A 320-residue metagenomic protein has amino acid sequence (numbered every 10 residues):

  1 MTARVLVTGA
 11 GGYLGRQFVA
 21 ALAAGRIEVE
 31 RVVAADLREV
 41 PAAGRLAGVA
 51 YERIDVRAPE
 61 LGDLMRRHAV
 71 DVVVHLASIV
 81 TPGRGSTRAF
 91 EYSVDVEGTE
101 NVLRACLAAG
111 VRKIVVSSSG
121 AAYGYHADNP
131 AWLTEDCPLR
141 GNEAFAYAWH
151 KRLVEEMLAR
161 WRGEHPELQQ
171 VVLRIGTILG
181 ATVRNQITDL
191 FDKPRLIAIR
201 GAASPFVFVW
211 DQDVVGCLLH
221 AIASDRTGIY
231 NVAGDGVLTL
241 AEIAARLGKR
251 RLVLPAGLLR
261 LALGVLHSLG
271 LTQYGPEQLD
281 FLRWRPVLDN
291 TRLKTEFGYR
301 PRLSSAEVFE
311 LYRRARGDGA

Functional and structural regions predicted by a protein language model:
A3-I27: N-terminal Rossmann NAD(P)H-binding glycine-rich loop of SDR-like oxidoreductase domains
P41, D211, T239-E242, H267-R300: Conserved C-terminal active-site "lid" loop/helix of NAD(P)H-dependent oxidoreductases that clamps the redox cofactor
I54-E97, A105, Y125: NAD(P)H-binding glycine-rich loop region in Rossmannoid oxidoreductase-like domains and their noncatalytic homologs
F90-N101, W149-H150, V209: Glycine-rich NAD(P)-binding loop of the Rossmann-fold in SDR/ketoreductase-type enzymes
S93, D128-V172: Catalytic helix-loop patch of NAD(P)-dependent Rossmann-fold dehydrogenases
E100-A146: Conserved Rossmann-fold NAD(P)-dependent oxidoreductase catalytic core, especially the SDR/UDP-sugar
W161-D211: NAD(P)-dependent short-chain dehydrogenase/reductase
V215-Y274, N290, E310-R313, A320: Mid/C-terminal beta-alpha module of Rossmann-like enzyme folds, strongest in SDR-family dehydrogenases/epimerases
